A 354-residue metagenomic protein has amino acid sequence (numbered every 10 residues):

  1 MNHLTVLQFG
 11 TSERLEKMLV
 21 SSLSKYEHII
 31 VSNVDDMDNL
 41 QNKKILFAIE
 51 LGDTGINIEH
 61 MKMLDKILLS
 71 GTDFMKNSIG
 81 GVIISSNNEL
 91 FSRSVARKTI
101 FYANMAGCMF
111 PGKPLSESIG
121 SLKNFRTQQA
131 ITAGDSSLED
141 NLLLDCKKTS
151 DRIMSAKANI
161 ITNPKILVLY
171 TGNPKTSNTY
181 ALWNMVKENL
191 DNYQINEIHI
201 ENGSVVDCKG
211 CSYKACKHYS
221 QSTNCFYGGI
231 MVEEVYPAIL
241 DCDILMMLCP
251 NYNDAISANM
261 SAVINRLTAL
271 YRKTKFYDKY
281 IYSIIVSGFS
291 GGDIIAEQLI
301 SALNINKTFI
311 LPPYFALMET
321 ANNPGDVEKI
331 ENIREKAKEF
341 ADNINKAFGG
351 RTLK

Functional and structural regions predicted by a protein language model:
M1-Q194, Y236-D241, C249, D254-K354: FMN-binding flavodoxin-like domain, especially the glycine-rich phosphate-binding loop
G52-D53, N202-S204: Short active-site-proximal "capping" loops at secondary-structure junctions
L169, I198-E201: The conserved SAM/SAH-binding core of class I Rossmann-like methyltransferase domains, concentrating on the hydrophobic
I200-G203, N251: Hydrophobic pocket-lining residues within nucleotide cofactor-binding pockets
G203-Y236: Cysteine-cluster motifs in flexible loop/terminal segments that predominantly coordinate metals
M231, D241-I244: Flexible loop/N-cap segments at domain edges
